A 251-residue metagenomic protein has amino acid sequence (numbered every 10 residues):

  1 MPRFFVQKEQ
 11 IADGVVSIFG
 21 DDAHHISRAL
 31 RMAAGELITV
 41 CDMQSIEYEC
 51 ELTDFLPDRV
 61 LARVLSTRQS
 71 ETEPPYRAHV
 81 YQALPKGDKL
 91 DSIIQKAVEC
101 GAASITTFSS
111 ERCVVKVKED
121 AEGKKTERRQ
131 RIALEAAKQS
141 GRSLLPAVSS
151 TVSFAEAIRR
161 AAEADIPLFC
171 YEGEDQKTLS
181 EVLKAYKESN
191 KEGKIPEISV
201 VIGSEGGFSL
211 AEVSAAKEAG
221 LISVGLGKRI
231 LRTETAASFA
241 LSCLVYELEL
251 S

Functional and structural regions predicted by a protein language model:
M1-Q69, D120: N-terminal positively charged helical leader segments and presequences
E9, T67, S109-C113, K228-R229: Short, ordered loop/turn segments at secondary-structure junctions
V16-I18, P75-H79, I195-S199, K217-L226: Glycine/charged-rich beta-loop-alpha catalytic/anionic-binding loops adjacent to active sites
I38, R63, T72-Y81, P196: Mobile, glycine- and charge-enriched loop segments and immediately flanking short secondary-structure elements within
E71-F169: RNA substrate-binding interface of SAM-dependent RNA methyltransferases
D165-G207, E212, L221-V224: Active-site/ligand-binding-proximal alpha/beta "capping" segment
L210-S251: Structured adenosyl-cofactor binding patch, chiefly the S-adenosyl-L-methionine
